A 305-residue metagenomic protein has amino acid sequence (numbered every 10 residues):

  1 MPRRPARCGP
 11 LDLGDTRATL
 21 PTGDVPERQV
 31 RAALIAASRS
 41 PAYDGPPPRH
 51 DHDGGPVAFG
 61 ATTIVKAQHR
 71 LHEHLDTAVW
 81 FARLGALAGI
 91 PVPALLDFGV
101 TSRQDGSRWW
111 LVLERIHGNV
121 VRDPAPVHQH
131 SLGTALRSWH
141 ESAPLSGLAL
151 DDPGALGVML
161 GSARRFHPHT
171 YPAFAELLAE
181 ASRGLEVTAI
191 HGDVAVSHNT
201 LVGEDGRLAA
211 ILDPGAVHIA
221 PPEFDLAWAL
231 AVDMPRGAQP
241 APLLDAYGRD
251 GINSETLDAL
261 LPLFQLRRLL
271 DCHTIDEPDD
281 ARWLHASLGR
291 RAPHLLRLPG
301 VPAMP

Functional and structural regions predicted by a protein language model:
P2-D44: Juxta-kinase regulatory segment immediately upstream of eukaryotic protein kinase catalytic domains
C8, T22-G23, G54, H72 (+1 more regions): Helix-rich C-terminal or lid/interface subdomains of diverse kinases
G23-P41, V100, E141-V196, V202-E204 (+2 more regions): An alpha-helical support segment within catalytic cores of ATP-dependent transferases
E27-A37, T63-E114, N119-W139, A238: A conserved alpha-helical element in kinase catalytic cores
S38-F59: ATP-binding glycine-rich phosphate-binding loop
D53, P91, R183-V187: A short helix-loop-beta-strand connector motif used in the catalytic cores of GNAT acetyltransferases and, in some
V57-A61, G203-E204: Active-site beta-strand termini and strand-to-loop segments that position acidic
V187-A189, V202-D245: Active-site Asp-x-Gly
